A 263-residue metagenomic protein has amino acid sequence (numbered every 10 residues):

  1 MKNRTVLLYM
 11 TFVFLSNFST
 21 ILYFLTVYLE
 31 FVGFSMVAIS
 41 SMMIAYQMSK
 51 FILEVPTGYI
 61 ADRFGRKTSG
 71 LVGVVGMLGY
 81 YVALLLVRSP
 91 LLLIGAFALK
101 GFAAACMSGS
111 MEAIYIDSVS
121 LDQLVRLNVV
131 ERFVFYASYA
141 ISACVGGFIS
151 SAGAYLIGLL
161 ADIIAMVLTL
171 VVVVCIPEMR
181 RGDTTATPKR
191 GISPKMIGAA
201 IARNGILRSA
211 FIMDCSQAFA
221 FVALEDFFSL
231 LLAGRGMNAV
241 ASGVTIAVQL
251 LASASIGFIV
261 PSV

Functional and structural regions predicted by a protein language model:
M1-F51, I206-A247: Helix-loop boundary and gating motifs at the non-cytosolic
M1-N3, E178-I212: Juxtamembrane intracellular "pre-TM" segments in multi-pass secondary transporters
R4, L85-F97: Helix-loop junctions at membrane interfaces in 12-TM secondary transporters
Q47-V55, Y139-A140, L250-F258: Residue-level signature of mid-helix packing/kink "hotspots" within the transmembrane helices of 12-pass Major
V75-R88: C-terminal ends and interior cores of transmembrane alpha-helices in multi-pass membrane transporters/permeases
A98-Y136: Cytoplasmic helix-loop-helix junction between adjacent transmembrane helices in 12-TM secondary transporters
I157-V174: Symmetry-related core transmembrane helices of the 12-TM Major Facilitator Superfamily/SLC fold
